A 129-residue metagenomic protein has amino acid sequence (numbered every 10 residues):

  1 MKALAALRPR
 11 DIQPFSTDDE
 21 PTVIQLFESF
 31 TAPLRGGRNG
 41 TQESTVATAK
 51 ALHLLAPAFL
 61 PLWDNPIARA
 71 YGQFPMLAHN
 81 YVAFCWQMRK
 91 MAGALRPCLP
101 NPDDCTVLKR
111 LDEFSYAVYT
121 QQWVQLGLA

Functional and structural regions predicted by a protein language model:
M1-A5, F30, F59, Y81 (+1 more regions): Generic hydrophobic, helix-prone segments enriched in Leu/Val/Ile
M1-E43: Helix-hairpin-helix/helix-loop-helix acidic hairpins
A5, L52-H53, N101-T106: Homeobox/homeodomain signature
T22, L26, E43, A47 (+3 more regions): Residue-level detector of well-ordered alpha-helical segments, enriched for hydrophobic/aromatic packing positions
P33-L54, I67: Helix-hairpin-helix
L54-P61: Catalytic Zn2+-binding segment of zinc metalloproteases
W63-A129: C-terminal accessory module of base-excision DNA glycosylases/AP lyases that mediates lesion recognition and DNA
